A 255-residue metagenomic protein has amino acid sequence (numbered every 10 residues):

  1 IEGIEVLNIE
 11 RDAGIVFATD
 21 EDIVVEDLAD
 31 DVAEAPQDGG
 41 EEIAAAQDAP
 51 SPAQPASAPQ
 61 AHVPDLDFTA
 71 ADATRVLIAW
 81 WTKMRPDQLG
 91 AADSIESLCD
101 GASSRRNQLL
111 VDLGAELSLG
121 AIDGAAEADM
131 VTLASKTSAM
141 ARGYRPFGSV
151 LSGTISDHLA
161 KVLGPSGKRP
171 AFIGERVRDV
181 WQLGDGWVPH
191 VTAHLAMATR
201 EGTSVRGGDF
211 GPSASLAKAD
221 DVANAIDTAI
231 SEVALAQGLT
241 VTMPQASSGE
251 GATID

Functional and structural regions predicted by a protein language model:
I1-D255: 4′-phosphopantetheine-dependent carrier domains
